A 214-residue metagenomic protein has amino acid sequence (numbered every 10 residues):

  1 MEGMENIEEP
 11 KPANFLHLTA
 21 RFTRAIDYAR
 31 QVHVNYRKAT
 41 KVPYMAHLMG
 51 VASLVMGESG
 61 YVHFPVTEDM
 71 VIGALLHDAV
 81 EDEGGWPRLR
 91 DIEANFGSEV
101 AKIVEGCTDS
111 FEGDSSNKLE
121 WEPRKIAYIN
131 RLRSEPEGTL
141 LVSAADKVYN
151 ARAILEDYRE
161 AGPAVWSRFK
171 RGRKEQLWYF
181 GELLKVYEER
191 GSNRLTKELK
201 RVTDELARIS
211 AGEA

Functional and structural regions predicted by a protein language model:
E2-A214: Active-site helical microenvironments for divalent-metal-assisted chemistry
